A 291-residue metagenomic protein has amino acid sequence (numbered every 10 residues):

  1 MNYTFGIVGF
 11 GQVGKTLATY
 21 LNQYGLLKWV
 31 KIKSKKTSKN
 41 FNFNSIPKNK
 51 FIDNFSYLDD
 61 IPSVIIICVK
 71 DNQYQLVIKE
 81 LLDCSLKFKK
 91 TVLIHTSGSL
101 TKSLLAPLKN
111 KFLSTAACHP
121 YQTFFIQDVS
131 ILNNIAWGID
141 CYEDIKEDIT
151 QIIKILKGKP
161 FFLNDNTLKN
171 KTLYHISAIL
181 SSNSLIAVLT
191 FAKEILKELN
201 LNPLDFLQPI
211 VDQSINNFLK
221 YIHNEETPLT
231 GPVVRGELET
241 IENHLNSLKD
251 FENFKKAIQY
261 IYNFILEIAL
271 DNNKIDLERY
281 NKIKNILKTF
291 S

Functional and structural regions predicted by a protein language model:
M1-I61: NAD(P)+-binding Rossmann beta1-loop-alpha1 motif at the extreme N-terminus of oxidoreductases
N2-T4, K90, N134: Phosphate-coordination loops involved in phosphoryl transfer and adenosine-cofactor binding
L17, T37, N44-I46, L108-S114 (+2 more regions): Internal alpha-helical scaffold of NAD(P)-dependent oxidoreductase catalytic cores
T37, F41-V129, I149: Rossmann-like NAD(P)(H) cofactor-binding subdomain of soluble oxidoreductases
S214-E278: Interdomain hinge/lid region at the active-site interface of Rossmann-like NAD(P)-dependent oxidoreductases
K274-S291: Short, basic/aromatic-enriched C-terminal tail that caps enzymatic domains
